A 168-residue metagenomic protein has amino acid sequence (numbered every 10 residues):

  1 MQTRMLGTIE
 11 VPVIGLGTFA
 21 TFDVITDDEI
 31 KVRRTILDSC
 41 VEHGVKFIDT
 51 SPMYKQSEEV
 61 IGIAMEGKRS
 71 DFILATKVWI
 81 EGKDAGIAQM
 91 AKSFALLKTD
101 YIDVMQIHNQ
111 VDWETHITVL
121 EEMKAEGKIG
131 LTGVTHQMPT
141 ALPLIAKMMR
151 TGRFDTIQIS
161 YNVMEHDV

Functional and structural regions predicted by a protein language model:
M1-F72: N-terminal binding-site loop/beta-alpha segment at the start of enzyme catalytic domains that lines or forms
M1-R4, E58-E59, M90, A141-P143 (+1 more regions): Alpha-helical scaffolding within the catalytic cores of extracellular/periplasmic polymer-degrading hydrolases
T3, V11-G15, K46-F47, D71-A75 (+3 more regions): Structural preference for beta-strand elements that scaffold enzyme active sites
M5-E10, E42, I61-D71, A91-D100 (+2 more regions): Acidic (Asp/Glu)-rich catalytic clusters
F19-T21, S51-M53, K77-E81, I107-Q110 (+2 more regions): Active-site beta-loop-alpha junctions enriched in small/polar residues
T26-C40, G82-K98, T115, P139-M148: Short, acidic/polar
G67-I73, V78, A85: N-terminal glycine-rich cofactor-binding segment that shapes the pocket for flavin-like pterin cofactors
Q110-V168: Beta/alpha (TIM)-barrel catalytic core signal, keyed to glycine-rich beta->alpha loops juxtaposed to Asp/Glu that bind
